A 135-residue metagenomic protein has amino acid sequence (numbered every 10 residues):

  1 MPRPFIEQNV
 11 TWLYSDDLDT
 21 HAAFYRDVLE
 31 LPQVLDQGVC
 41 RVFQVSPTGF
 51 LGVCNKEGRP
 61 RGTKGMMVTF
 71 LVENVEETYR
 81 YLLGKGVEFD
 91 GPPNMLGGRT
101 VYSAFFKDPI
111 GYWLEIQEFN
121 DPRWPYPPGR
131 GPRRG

Functional and structural regions predicted by a protein language model:
M1-D19, M66-V68, N120-G135: N-terminal beta-strand motif that seeds the catalytic metal site of vicinal oxygen chelate
W12-L51: Core segments of cupin and vicinal oxygen chelate
D17-L18, V68-W113: Vicinal oxygen chelate
P32-Q37, N94-G97, E118-W124: Conserved catalytic-core motifs of GNAT/GCN5-like acyltransferases
V39, G49, K64-M66, K85: A generic structural signal for short beta-strands and their flanking turns/coil linkers
G49-V53, P60, G111-W113: Short, charged/polar, Gly/Pro-enriched secondary-structure boundary elements
G52, R59-G62, P122-P125: A short local loop/turn or secondary-structure capping micro-motif enriched for an aromatic residue
C54, F105, I116-R123: Short beta->alpha transition motifs characteristic of CBS
